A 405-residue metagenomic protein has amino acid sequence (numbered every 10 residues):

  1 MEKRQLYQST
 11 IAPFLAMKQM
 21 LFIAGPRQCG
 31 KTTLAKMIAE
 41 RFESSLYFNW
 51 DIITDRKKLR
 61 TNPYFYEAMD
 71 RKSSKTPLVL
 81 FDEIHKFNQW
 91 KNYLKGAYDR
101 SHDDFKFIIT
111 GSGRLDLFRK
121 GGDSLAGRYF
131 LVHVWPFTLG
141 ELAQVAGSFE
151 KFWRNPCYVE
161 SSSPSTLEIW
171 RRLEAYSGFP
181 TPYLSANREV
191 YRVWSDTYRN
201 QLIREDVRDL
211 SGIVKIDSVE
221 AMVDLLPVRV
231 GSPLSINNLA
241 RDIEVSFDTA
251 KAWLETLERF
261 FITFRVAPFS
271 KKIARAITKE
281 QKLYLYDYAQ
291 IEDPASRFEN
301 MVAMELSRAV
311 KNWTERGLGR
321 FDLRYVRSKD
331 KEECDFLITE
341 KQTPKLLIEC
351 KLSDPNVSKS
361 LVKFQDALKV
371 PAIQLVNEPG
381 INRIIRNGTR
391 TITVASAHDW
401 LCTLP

Functional and structural regions predicted by a protein language model:
Y7-Q8, P13-F22, P26-T32, M37-L46 (+5 more regions): A cross-kingdom feature that marks ATP-driven nucleic-acid transaction machinery
L46-L78: Short glycine-rich substrate-engagement loop in P-loop NTPases that contacts/grips substrate
D55-R60, H85-L94, R119-K120: Conserved ATPase-coupling elements of RecA-like P-loop NTPase cores
S73-W90: Conserved P-loop NTPase "ATPase switch" module shared by AAA+ and STAND
K91-I109, G113-L115, G122-D123: Conserved catalytic/switch belt of AAA+ P-loop NTPases
T110-R114, K120, W135-F137, V376-E378: A short beta-strand-to-loop transition that corresponds to the Sensor-1 phosphate-sensing loop of AAA+ P-loop ATPases
L115-L131, Q144-G147: Short regulatory helix/loop adjacent to the ATP-binding pocket of P-loop NTPases
G140, Q144-K311, R316-K329: Interdomain hinge/linker elements that couple catalytic modules in large macromolecular machines
